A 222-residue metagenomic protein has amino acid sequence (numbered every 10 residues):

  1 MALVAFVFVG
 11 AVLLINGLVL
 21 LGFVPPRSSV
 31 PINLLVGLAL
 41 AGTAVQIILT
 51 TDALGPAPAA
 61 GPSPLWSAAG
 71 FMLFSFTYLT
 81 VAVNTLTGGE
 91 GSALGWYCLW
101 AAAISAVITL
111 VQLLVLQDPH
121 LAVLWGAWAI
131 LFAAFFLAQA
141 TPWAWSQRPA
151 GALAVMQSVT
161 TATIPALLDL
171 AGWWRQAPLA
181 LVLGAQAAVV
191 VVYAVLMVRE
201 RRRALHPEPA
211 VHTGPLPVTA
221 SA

Functional and structural regions predicted by a protein language model:
M1, V24-S28, A59-W66, E90-A93 (+2 more regions): Membrane-interfacial loop-to-transmembrane-helix junctions in polytopic alpha-helical membrane proteins
M1-S63, W173-A180, Y193-A222: N-terminal topogenic module of multi-pass integral membrane proteins
L14-P25, Y78-E90, F135-W145, A194-R201: C-terminal ends of transmembrane helices
S29-L35, S92-A101, R148-A154: Cytoplasmic-side transmembrane-helix entry/capping segments in multi-pass membrane proteins
G37-T43, L99-I108, A152-P165: Small-residue-rich segments of transmembrane alpha-helices in multi-pass membrane proteins, especially helix faces
L49-L54, L110-L116, A166-G172: Juxtamembrane "helix-exit" motif on the non-cytosolic side of transmembrane helices
A68-T141: Membrane-proximal helix-loop-helix units in multi-pass membrane proteins
P119-A222: C-terminal transmembrane helix-loop-helix hairpin of multi-pass membrane proteins
